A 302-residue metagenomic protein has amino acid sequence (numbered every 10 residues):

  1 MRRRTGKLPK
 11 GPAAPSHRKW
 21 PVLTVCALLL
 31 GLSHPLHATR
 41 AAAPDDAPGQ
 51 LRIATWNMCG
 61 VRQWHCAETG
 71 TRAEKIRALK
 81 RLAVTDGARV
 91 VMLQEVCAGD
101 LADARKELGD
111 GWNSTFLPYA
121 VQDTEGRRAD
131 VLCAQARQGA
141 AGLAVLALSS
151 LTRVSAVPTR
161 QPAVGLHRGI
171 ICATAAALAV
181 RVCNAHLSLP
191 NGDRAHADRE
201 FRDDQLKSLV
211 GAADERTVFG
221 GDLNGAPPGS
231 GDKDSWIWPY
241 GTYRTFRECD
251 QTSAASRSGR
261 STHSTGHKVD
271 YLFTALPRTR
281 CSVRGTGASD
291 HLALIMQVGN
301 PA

Functional and structural regions predicted by a protein language model:
R2-E107, Y119-E125, A302: N-terminal, active-site-proximal structural segment of metallo-dependent hydrolase catalytic domains
R3-R4, G211-V218, G225-A302: Metal-dependent phosphoester-hydrolase catalytic domains
Q50-H65, S155-V157, A179-L189: Active-site-proximal beta-strand elements of phosphoester/diester hydrolases
R52-M58, L79-A104, L146, A173 (+4 more regions): Active-site beta-strand/loop signature of hydrolases that rely on acidic residues for catalysis
Q63-T71, R128-L132, D193-A197, P228-W236: Short, flexible/disordered intra-domain loops and linkers
T71-A78, V96, Q138, A163-R168 (+3 more regions): Soluble or luminal CAZymes and related metallo-dependent hydrolases
R72-L79, R128-L132, A156-V157, S256-G259: N-terminal post-signal-peptidase region of extra-cytosolic proteins
V96-A179, R284-G285: Structured beta-strand-rich core segments of catalytic domains in phosphoester-bond hydrolases
